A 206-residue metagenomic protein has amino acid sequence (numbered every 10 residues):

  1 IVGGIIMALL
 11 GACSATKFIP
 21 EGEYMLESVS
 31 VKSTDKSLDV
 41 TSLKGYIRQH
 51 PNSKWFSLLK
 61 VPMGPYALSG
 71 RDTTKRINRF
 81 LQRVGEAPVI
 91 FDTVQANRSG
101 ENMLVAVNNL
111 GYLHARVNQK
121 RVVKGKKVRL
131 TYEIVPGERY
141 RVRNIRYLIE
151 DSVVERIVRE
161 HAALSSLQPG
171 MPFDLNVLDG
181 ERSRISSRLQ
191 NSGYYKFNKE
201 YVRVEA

Functional and structural regions predicted by a protein language model:
I1-G4: Sec-dependent signal peptide recognition, specifically the positively charged N-region followed immediately by
L9-A12: C-terminal motif of bacterial Sec signal peptides marking the signal peptidase cleavage site
S14-A206: Interaction-mediating elements
